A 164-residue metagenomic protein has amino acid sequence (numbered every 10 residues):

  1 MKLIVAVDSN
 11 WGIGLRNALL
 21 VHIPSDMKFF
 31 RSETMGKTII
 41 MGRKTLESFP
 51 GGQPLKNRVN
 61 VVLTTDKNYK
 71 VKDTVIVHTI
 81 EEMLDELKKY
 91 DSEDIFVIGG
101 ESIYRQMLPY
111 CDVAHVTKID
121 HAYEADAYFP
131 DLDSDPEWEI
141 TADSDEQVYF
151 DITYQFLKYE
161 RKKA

Functional and structural regions predicted by a protein language model:
M1-A164: Enzymes that bind and transform nitrogen-containing heteroaromatic metabolites
